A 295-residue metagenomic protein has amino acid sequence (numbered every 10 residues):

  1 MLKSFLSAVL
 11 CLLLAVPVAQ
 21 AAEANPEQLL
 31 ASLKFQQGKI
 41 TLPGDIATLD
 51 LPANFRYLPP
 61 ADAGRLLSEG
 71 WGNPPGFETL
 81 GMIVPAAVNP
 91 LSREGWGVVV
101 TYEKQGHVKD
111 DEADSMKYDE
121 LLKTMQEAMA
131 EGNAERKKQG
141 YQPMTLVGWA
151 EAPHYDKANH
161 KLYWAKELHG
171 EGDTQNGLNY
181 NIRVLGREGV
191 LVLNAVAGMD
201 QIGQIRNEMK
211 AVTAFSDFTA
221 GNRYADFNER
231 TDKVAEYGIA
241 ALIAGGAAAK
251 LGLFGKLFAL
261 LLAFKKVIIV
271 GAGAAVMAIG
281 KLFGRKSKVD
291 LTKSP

Functional and structural regions predicted by a protein language model:
M1-S4: Positively charged n-region of N-terminal signal peptides that target proteins for export
S7-P17: Bacterial N-terminal signal peptides
V16, Q20-P26, T292: Intrinsically disordered, low-complexity linkers and terminal tails enriched in Pro/Gly and often acidic or mixed-charge
A22-T48, A61-L178, L185, M199 (+3 more regions): Conserved polar/disulfide-associated segments of primarily extracytoplasmic proteins
P52, L122, Q126, R206-T213: Extracytoplasmic/secreted envelope proteins and their assembly/folding machinery, especially bacterial periplasmic
A53-P59, F215-D217: Short conserved aromatic/hydrophobic patches within beta-strands of well-structured domains
E167-A235: Extracytoplasmic/lumenal ectodomains and periplasmic regions of secretory and membrane proteins
A235-P295: C-terminal single-pass membrane-anchor helix
